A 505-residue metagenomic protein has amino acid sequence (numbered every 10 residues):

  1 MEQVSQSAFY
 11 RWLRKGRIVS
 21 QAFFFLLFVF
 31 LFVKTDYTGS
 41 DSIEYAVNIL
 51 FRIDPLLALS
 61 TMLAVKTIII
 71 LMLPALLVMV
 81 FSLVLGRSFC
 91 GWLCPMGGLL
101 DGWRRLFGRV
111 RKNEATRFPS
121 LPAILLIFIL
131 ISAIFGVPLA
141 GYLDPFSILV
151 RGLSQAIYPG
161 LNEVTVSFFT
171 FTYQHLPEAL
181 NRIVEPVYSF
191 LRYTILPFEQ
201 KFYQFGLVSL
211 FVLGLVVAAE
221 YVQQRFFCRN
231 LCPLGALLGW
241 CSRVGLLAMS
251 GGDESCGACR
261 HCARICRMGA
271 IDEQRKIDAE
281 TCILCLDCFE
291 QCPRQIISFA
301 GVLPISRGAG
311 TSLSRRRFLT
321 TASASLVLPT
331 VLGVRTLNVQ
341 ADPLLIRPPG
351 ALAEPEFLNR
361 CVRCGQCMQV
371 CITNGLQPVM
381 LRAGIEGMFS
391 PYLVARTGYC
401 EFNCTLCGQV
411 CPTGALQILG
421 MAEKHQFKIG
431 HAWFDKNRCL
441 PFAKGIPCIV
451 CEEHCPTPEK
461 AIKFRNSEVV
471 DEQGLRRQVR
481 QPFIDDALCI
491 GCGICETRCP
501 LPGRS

Functional and structural regions predicted by a protein language model:
M1-R275, E280-T281, L286-S505: Non-ligating segments of multi-cofactor redox enzymes
